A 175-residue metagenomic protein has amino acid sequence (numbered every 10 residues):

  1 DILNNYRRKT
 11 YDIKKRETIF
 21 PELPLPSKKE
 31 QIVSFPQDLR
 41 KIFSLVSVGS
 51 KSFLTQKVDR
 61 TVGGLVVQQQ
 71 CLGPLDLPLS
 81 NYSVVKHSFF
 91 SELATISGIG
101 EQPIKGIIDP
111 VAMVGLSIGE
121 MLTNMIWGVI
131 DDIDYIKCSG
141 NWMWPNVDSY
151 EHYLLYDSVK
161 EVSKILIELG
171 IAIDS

Functional and structural regions predicted by a protein language model:
D1-S175: Glycine/proline-enriched, intrinsically flexible loops and inter-domain linkers
